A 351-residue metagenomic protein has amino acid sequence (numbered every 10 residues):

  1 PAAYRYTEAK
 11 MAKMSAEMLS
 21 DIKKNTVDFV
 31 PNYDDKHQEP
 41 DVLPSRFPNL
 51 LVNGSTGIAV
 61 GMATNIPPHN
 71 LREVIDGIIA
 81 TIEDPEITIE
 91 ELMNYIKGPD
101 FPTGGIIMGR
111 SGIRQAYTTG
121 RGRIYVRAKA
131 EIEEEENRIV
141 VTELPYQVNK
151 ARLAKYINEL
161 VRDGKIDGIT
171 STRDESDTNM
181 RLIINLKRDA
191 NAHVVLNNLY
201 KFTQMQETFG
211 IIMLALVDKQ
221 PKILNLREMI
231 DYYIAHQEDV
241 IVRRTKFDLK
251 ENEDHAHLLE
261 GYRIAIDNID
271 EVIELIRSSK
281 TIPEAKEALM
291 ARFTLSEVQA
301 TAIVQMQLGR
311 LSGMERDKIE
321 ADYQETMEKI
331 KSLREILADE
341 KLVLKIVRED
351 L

Functional and structural regions predicted by a protein language model:
A2-A9, K13-E17, I22-N25, S55-T56 (+1 more regions): C-terminal interaction appendages of subunits in large macromolecular complexes
M18-R46: P-loop NTPase nucleotide-binding/switch module
K36-V52, G57-V60, N65: Long insertion/accessory domains within large nucleic-acid-processing enzymes
